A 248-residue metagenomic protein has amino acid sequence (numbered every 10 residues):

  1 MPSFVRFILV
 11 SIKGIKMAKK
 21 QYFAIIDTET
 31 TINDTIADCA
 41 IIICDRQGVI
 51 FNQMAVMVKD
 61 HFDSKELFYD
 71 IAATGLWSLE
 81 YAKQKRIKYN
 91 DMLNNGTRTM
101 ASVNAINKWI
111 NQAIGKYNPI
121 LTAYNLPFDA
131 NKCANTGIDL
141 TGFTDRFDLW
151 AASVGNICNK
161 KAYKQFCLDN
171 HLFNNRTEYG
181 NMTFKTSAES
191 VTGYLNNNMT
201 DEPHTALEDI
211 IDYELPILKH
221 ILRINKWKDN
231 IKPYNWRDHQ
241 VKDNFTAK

Functional and structural regions predicted by a protein language model:
M1-K16: Short, Lys/Arg-enriched N-terminal segments with co-localized hydrophobic residues within the first ~10-30 amino acids
A18-A134: Conserved non-catalytic scaffold segment of RNase H-like nuclease domains
N33, K160, P233-W236: Catalytic phosphate/metal-binding cores of nucleic-acid and nucleotide-processing enzymes, i.e., regions that mediate
N33, V154, L215: Conserved protein kinase catalytic core
V56-D60, F143-C158: A short, structured active-site edge motif that brings together acidic residues
H61-Y69, A73-M92, V154-I210: Active-site-proximal helix-loop-helix substrate-binding element of RNase H-like nuclease domains
I120-P127, N131-K132, L172-A247: Acidic, Mg2+-coordinating catalytic module of metal-dependent nucleases/exonucleases that use a two-metal-ion mechanism
P127-L149: Substrate-recognition/cap helix-loop segment adjacent to the acidic, metal-dependent catalytic center of Asp-based
